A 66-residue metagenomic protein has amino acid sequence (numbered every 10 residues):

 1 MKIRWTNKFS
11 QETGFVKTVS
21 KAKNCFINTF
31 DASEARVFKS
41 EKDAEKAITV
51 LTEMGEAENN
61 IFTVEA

Functional and structural regions predicted by a protein language model:
M1-E34: Short aromatic-glycine-(Arg/Gly/Cys) micro-motifs in beta-strand/loop hairpins
S33-A66: Short, mixed-charge low-complexity intrinsically disordered segments
